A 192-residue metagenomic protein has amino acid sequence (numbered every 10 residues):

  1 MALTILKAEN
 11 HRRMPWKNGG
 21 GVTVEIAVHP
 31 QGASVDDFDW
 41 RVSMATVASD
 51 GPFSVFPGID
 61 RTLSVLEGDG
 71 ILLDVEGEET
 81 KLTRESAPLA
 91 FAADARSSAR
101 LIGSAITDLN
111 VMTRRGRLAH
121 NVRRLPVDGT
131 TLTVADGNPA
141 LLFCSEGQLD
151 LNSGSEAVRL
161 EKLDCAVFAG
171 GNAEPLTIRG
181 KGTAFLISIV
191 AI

Functional and structural regions predicted by a protein language model:
M1-I192: Jelly-roll (double-stranded beta-helix
